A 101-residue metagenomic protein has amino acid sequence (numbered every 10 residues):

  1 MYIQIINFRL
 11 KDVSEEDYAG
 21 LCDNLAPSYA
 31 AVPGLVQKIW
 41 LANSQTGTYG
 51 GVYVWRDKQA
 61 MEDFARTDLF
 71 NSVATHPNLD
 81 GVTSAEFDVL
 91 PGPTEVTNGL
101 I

Functional and structural regions predicted by a protein language model:
M1-T48, K58-R66, P77-I101: Short S/T/G/P-rich N-terminal loop/turn motif that feeds into the first structured element of a domain
N71-H76: Short arginine-rich
